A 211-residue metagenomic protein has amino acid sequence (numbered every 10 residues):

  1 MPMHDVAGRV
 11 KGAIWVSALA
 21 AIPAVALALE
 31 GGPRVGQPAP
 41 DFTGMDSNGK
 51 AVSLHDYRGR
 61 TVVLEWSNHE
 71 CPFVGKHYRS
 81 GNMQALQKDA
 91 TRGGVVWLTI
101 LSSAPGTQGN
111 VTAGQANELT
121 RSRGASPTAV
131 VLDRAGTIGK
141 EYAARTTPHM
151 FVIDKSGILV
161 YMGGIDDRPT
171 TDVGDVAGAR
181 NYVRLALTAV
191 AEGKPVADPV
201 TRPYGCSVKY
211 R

Functional and structural regions predicted by a protein language model:
P2-S17: Bacterial N-terminal signal peptides that target proteins for export
A24-D41: N-proximal helix/coil linker or "cap" segments that precede and/or mark the start of modular domains
F42-V62: A short beta-strand-turn-helix
H55-G75, W97, L187: Short active-site neighborhood of thiol/selenol oxidoreductases, capturing the structured segment around
V62-E65, V96-L101, A129-L132, V152 (+1 more regions): Structural recognition of the beta-strand scaffold that forms the well-ordered cores of secreted hydrolase catalytic
G75-R123, R134-E141: Structural microenvironment flanking redox-active thiols in thiol-disulfide oxidoreductases
N117-D154, I158-V160: Short, internal strand/loop/helix patches that form the active-site neighborhood or redox-interaction surface
V152-R211: Thiol-/selenol-based redox modules, centered on thioredoxin-like and closely related oxidoreductase domains
